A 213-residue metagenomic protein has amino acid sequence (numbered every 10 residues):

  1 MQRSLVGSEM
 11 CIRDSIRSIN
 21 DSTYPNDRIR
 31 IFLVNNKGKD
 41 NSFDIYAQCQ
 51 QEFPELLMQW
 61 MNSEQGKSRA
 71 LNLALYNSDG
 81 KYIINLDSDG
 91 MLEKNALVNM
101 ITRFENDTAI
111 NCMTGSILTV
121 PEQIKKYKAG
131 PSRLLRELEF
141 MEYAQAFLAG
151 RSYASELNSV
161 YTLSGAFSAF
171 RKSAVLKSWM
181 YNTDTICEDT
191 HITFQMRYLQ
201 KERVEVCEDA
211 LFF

Functional and structural regions predicted by a protein language model:
M1-G7, C11-I12: Single conserved hydrophobic/aromatic residue that forms the stacking wall/gate of nucleotide- or nucleobase-binding
I12, D40-Q48, N95: Acidic helix N-cap motif at the loop->helix transition within catalytic regions of sugar-transfer enzymes
R17-R28: Short, acidic, metal-binding catalytic loop of nucleotide-sugar glycosyltransferases
N35-D44, S63-Q65: A conserved acidic beta->alpha catalytic loop
F53, W60, S68-A70, K94-W179 (+1 more regions): Long helical/loop segments within the catalytic core of UDP-sugar-dependent glycosyltransferases, especially the large
I83: Short aromatic/hydrophobic "clamp" motif used to bind/position activated sugar donors
D87-M91: The conserved acidic donor/metal-binding loop of glycosyltransferases
D184, F194-F212: Catalytic donor-sugar/metal-binding loop of nucleotide-sugar-dependent glycosyltransferases
